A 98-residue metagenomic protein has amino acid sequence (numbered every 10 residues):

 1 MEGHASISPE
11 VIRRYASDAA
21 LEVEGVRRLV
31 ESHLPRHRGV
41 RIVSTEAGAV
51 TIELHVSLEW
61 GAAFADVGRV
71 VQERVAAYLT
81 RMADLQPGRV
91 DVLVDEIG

Functional and structural regions predicted by a protein language model:
M1-S6, V11-Y15: Alpha-helical assembly-interface signal, strongest on the long, hydrophobic N-terminal helix that forms
I12-A16, F64-V67: Generic hydrophobic secondary-structure packing signal
A16, A20-L21, L79: Hydrophobic C-terminal alpha-helix "anchor/cap" residues
V23-S57, V94-I97: Short edge beta-strands and adjacent turn/loop segments
R27, L85-Q86: Secondary-structure boundary/capping positions in well-ordered alpha/beta enzyme cores
W60: Active-site acidic-Proline motif in GNAT/NAT acetyltransferases
F64-A83: Short, non-transmembrane amphipathic alpha-helical segments
Q86-G98: Short, highly charged C-terminal tails/helix-capping segments
